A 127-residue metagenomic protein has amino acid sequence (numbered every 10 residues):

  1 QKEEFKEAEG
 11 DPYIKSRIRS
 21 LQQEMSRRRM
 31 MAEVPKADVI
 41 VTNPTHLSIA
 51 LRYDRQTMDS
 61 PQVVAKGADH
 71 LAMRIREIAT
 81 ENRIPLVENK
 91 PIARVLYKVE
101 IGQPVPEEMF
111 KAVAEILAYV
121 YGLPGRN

Functional and structural regions predicted by a protein language model:
K2-R76, N82-K98, P104-N127: N-terminal cationic and glycine-rich segments that engage phosphates or anionic surfaces
